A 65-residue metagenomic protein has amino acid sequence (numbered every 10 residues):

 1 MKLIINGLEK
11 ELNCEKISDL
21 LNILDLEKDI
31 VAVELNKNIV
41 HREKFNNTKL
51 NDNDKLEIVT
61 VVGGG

Functional and structural regions predicted by a protein language model:
M1-G64: Ubiquitin-like/PB1-type beta-grasp interaction modules and other compact soluble beta-rich domains
